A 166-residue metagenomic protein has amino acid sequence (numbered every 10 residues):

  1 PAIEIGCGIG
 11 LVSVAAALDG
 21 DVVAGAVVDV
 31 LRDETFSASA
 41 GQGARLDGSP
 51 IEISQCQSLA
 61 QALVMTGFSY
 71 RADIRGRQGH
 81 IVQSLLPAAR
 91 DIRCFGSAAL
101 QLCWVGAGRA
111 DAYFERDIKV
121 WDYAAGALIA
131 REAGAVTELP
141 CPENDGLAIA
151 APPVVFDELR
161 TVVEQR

Functional and structural regions predicted by a protein language model:
P1-A2, S49, A135: Short beta-turn/strand-loop junction motif enriched in small, turn-promoting residues
P1-R45: DPxDG-like acidic metal-binding loop motif
G10, S49, A88: Short beta-strand or tight-loop elements that sit immediately N-terminal to catalytic metal-binding acidic residues
V22, P50-E52: Short, solvent-exposed loop/turn motifs
E52-R166: An extended, acidic
